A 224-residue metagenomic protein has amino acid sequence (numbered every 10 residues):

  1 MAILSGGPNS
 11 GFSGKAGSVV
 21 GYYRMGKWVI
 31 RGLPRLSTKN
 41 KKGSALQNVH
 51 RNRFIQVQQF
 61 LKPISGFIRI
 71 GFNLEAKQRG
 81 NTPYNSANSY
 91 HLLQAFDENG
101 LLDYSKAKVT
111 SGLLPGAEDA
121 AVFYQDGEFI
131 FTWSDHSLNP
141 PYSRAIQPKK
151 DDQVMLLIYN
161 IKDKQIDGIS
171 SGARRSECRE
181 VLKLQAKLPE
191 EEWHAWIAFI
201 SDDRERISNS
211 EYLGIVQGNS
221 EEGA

Functional and structural regions predicted by a protein language model:
M1-A117: Long, polar/Ser/Thr-enriched low-complexity segments that form simple helices or flexible linkers at protein ends
A76-A224: Charged linear interaction tracts used for macromolecular binding and regulation
